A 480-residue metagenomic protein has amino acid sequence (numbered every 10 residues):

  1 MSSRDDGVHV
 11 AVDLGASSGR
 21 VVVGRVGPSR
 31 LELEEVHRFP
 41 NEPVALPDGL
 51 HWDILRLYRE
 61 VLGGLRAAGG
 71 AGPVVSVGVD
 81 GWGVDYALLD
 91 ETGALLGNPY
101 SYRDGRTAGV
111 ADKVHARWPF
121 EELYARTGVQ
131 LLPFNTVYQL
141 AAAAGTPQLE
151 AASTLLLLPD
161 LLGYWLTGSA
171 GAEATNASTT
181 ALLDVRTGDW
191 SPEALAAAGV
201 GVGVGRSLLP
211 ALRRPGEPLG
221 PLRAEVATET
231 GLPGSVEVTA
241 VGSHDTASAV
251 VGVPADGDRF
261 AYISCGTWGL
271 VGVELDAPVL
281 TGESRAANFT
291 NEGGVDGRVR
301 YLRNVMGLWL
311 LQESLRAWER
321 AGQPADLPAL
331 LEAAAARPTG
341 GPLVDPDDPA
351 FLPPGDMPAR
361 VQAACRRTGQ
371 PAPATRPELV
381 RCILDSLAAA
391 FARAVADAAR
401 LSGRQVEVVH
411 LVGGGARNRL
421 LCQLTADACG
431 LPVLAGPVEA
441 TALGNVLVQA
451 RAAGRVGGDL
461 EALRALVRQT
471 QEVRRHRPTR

Functional and structural regions predicted by a protein language model:
M1-G97, A125, A211, A227-T228 (+2 more regions): N-terminal glycine/serine-rich phosphate-binding loop of ATP-dependent small-molecule kinases, especially carbohydrate
S2, V10-A11, H115-T127, Y138-L157 (+10 more regions): Active-site core segments that coordinate phosphate-bearing ligands/cofactors across diverse enzyme families
R20, L62-S76, N135, Q139-A141 (+1 more regions): Conserved phosphate-binding loops in N-terminal lobes of ATP-dependent enzymes of the actin/Hsp70/sugar-kinase
P73-G81, T154-L155, A211, L401-G413: Short glycine-rich phosphate-binding loop at a beta-alpha junction
D80-V84, P215-P218, C265-W268, V408-R417: Glycine-rich beta-strand-to-loop/alpha-helix junction loops that act as flexible
D104: Carbohydrate-associated surface elements
G168-A177: Enzymes and membrane/adaptor proteins characterized by extended Gly/Ser/Thr/Asp/Glu-rich, aromatic-dotted
